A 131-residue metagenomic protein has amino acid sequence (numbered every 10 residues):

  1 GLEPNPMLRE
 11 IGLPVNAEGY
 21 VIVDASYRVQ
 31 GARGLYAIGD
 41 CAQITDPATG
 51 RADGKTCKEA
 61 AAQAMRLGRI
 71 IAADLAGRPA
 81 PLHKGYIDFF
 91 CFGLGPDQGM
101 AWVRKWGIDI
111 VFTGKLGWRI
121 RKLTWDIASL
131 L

Functional and structural regions predicted by a protein language model:
G1-A62: FAD-site-proximal beta/loop scaffold in flavoenzymes
Q63-L131: C-terminal, flexible cofactor-proximal segment of oxidoreductases
